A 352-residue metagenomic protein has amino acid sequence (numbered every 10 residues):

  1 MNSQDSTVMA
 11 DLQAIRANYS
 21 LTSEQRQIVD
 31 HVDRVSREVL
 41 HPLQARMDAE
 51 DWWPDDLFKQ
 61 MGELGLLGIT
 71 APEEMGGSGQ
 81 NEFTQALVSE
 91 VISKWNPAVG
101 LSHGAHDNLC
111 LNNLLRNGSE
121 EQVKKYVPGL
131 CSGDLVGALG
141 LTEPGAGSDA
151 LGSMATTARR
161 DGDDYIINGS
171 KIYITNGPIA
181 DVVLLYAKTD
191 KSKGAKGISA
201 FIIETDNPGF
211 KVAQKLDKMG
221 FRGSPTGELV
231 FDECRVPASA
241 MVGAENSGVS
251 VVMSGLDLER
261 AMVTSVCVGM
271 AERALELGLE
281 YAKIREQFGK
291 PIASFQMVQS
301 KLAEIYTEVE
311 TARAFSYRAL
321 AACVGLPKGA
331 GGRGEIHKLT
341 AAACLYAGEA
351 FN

Functional and structural regions predicted by a protein language model:
M1-W95, V99, A105, N117-Q122 (+5 more regions): Alpha-helical interface subdomain recognition
Q80-N81, D149-G152, N176-A180, G194-G197 (+2 more regions): Short glycine/proline-enriched turns and hinge-like loops at secondary-structure junctions
P97, G147, I172-P178, L258-M262: Glycine-rich phosphate/pyrophosphate-binding beta-alpha loops
G133-T142: A short, Trp-centered hydrophobic/proline-enriched beta-strand micro-motif
A146-A150, Y165: Hydrophobic, small-residue-rich alpha-helical packing segments that form membrane-like cores
S153, D206-P237: Flexible, small-/acidic-enriched active-site or ligand-binding loops
A155, D164, N168-V212: A short core secondary-structure module
D232-V251: Long, acidic (Asp/Glu-rich), low-complexity accessory segments flanking structured domains
